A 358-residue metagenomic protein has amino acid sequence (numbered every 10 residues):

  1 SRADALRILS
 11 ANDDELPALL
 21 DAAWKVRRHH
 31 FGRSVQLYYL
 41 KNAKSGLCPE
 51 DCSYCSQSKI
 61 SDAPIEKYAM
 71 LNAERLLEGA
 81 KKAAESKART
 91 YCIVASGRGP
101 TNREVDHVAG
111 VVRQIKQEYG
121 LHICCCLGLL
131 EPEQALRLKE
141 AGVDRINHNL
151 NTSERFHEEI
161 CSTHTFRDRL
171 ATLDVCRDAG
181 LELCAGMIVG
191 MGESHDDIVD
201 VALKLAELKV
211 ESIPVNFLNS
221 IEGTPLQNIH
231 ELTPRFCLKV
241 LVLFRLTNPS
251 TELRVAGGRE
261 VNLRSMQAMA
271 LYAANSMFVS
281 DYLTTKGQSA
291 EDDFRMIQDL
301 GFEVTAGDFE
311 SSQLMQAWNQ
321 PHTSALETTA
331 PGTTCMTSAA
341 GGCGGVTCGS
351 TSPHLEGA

Functional and structural regions predicted by a protein language model:
S1-P17, A206-A358: Auxiliary Fe-S-binding modules of radical SAM enzymes
L9, R27-R28, A84, K116 (+3 more regions): N-terminal cationic-hydrophobic initiation segments that often serve targeting/anchoring roles
L20-S61, Y68-C92: N-terminal pre-triad scaffold of radical SAM enzymes
W24-K25, R113, V242, A268: Active-site phosphate/pyrophosphate- and oxyanion-stabilizing loops and adjacent acidic/basic residues in soluble
V35-L40, Y91, I123-C125, I146-H148 (+4 more regions): Hydrophobic faces of well-ordered beta-strands that scaffold small-molecule active sites in alpha/beta enzyme cores
S45, G97-N102, T163, V189-S194 (+4 more regions): Short, small-residue-enriched loops and turns at beta-alpha junctions that line or gate enzyme active sites
K59-M191, H195-L208: Conserved Radical SAM active-site core
